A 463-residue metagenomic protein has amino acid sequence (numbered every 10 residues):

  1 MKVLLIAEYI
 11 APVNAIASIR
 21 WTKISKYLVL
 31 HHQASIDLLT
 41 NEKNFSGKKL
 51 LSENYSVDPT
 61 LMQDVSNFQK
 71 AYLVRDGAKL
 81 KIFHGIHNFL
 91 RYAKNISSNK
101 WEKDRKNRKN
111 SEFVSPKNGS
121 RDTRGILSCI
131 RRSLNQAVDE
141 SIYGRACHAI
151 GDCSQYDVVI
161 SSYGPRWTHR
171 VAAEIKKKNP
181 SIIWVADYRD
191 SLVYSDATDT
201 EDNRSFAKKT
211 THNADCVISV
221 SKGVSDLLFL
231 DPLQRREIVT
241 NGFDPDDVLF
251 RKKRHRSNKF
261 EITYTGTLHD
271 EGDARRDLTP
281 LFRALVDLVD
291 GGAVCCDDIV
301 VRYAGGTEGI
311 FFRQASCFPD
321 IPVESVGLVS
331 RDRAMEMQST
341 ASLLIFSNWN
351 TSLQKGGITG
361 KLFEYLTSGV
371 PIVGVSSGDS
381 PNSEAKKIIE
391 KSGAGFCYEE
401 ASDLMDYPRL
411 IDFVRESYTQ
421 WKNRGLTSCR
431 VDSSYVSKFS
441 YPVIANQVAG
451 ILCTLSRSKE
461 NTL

Functional and structural regions predicted by a protein language model:
M1-K79, C216, V286-L288, A445 (+1 more regions): N-terminal subdomain of nucleotide-sugar transferases
N44-S141: A conserved catalytic-core segment of Leloir-type glycosyltransferases
S133-A137, S141-G144, H148, W167-R170 (+3 more regions): Membrane-proximal helix-turn-helix segments that form the acceptor-binding/catalytic region of lipid-linked
A146-T168, I182-V185: Short N-terminal targeting/anchoring amphipathic segment
I183-V185, L192-T210, P245: Nucleotide-sugar donor phosphate/pyrophosphate-binding loop at the beta->alpha transition of glycosyltransferases
G223, G242: Carbohydrate-associated surface elements
D244-F250, R254-Q314, S325-R331: Conserved catalytic-core segment of nucleotide-activated headgroup transferases in glycan assembly
L343-K438: Catalytic binding pocket for nucleotide-activated donors in carbohydrate/polymer assembly enzymes
